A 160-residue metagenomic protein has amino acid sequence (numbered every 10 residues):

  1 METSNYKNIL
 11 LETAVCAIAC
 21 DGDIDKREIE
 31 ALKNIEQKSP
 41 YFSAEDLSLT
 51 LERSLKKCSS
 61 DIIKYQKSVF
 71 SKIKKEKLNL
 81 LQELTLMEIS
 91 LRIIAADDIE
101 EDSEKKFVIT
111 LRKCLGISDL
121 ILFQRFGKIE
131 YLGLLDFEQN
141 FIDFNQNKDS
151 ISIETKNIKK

Functional and structural regions predicted by a protein language model:
M1-K160: Small-residue-enriched hydrophobic alpha-helices in membranes
